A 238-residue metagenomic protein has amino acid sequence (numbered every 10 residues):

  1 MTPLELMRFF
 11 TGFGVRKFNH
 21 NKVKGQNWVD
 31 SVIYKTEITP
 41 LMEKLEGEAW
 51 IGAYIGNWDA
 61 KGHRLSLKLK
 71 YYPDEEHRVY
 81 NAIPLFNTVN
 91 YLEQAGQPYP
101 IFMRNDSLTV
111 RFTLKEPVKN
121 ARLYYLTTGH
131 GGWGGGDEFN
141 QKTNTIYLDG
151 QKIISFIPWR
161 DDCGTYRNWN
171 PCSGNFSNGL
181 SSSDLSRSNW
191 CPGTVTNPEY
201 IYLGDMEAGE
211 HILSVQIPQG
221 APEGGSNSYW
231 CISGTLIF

Functional and structural regions predicted by a protein language model:
M1-D74, E138-F238: Beta-strand-rich ligand-recognition modules
Y71-G134, I237-F238: Solvent-exposed, flexible loop/coil segments flanking beta-strands in beta-rich domains
